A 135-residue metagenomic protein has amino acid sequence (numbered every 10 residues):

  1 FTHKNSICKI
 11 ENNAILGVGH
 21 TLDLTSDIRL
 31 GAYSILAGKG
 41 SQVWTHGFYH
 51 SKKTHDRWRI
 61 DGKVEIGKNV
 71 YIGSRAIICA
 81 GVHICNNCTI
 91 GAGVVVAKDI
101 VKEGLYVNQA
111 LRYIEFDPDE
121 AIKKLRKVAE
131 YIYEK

Functional and structural regions predicted by a protein language model:
F1-V82, A110, D117-P118: Flexible, glycine/small-residue-enriched loop-and-beta-strand segment within the central core of proteins
G31, C85-N86, A97: Short, solvent-exposed secondary-structure boundary motifs
Y71, T89-V95: A generic "structured core" feature
R75, G93, E103-G104: Tight coil/turn sites that cap or link beta-strands
V82, V94, I100: Short beta-to-alpha loop/turn elements within the nucleotide-binding domains of ABC transporters
C85-C88, V101-E103: Conserved catalytic segment of ABC-fold P-loop ATPases
V94, D119-K135: Charged, low-complexity C-terminal accessory regions
K102-L125: Conserved beta-strand-loop-alpha-helix hinge in the C-terminal portion of ABC ATPase nucleotide-binding domains
